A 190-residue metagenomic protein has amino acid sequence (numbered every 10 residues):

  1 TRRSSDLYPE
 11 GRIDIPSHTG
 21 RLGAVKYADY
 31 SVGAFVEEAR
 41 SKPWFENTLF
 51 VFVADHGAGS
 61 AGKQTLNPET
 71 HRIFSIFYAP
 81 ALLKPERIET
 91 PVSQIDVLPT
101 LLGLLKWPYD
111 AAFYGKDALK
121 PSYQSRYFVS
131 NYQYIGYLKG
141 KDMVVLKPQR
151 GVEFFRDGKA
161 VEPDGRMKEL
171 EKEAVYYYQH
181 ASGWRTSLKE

Functional and structural regions predicted by a protein language model:
R2-E190: Solvent-exposed soluble domains appended to multi-pass membrane proteins
